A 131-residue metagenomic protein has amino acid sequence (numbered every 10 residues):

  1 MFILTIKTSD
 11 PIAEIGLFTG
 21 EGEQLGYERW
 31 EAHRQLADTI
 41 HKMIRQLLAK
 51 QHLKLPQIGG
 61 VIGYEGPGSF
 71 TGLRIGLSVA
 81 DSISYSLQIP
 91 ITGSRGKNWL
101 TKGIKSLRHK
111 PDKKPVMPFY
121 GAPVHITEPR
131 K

Functional and structural regions predicted by a protein language model:
M1-P56, S86-K131: Oxyanion-binding and handling regions
E31, G66-P67: Short, contiguous strand/loop micro-motifs
G60-E65, T71-I89: DPxDG-like acidic metal-binding loop motif
